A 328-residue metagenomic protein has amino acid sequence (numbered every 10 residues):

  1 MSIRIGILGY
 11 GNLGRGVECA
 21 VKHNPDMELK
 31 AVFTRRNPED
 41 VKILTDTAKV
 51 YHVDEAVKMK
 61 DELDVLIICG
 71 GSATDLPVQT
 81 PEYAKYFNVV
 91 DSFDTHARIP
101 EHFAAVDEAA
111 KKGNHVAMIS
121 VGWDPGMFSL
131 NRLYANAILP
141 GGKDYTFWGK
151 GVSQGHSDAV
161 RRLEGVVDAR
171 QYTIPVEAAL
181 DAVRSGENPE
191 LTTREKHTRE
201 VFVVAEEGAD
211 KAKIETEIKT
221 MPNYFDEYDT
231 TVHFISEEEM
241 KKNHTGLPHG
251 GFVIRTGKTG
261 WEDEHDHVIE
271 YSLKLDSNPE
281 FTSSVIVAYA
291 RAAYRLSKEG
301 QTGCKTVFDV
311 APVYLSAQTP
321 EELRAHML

Functional and structural regions predicted by a protein language model:
R4, R15-G16, H23-D54, V152-A290: C-terminal substrate-binding/catalytic lobe of Rossmann-fold NAD(P)-dependent oxidoreductases
Y10: Glycine-rich Rossmann-fold phosphate-binding loop(s) that bind the pyrophosphate of adenine dinucleotide cofactors
A56-V65, A73-S92: Rossmann-fold NAD(P) dinucleotide-binding segment
D91-S92, A117-V121, F147, R170-Q171: General beta-strand structural signal in soluble alpha/beta enzymes
F93-A117: Rossmann-fold NAD(P)-binding glycine/threonine-rich loop
M127-K143, D158-D168, A292: Oxidoreductase and adenylate-handling cofactor-binding alpha/beta cores
H267-L328: NAD(P)-dependent Rossmann-like dehydrogenase/reductase catalytic/cofactor-binding core
